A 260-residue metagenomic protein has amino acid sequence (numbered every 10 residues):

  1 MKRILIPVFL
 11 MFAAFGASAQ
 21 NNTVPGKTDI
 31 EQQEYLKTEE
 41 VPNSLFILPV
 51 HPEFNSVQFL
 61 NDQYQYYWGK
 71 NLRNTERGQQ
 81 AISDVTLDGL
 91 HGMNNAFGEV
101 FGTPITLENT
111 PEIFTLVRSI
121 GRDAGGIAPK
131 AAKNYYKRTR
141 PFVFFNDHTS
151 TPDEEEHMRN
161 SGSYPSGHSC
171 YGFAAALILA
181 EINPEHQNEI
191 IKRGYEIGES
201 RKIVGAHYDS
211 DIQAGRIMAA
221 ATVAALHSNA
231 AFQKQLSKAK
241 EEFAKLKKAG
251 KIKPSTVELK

Functional and structural regions predicted by a protein language model:
M1-I4: Positively charged n-region of N-terminal signal peptides that target proteins for export
I6-F9: Sec-dependent N-terminal signal peptides
A13-G16: N-terminal signal peptide c-region/cleavage motif recognized by signal peptidases
N21-V204, A225-S228, Q235, L246 (+1 more regions): Hydrophobic alpha-helical bundle signature of multipass membrane enzymes
H168, H207, G215: Histidine-centered divalent metal-coordination motifs
A220-T222: Catalytic phosphate/nucleotide-handling subdomain of diverse soluble enzymes
S237, F243-K251: Replace "edges of transmembrane helices
